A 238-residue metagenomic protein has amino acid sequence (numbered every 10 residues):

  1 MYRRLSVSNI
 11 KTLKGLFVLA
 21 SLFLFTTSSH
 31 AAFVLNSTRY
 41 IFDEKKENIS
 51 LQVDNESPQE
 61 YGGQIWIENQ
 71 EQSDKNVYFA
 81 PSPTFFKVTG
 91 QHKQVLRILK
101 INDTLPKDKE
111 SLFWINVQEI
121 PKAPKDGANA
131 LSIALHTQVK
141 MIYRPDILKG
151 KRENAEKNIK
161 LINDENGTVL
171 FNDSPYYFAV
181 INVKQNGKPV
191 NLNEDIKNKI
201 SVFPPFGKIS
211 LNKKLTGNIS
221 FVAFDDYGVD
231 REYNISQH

Functional and structural regions predicted by a protein language model:
Y2-F17: Bacterial N-terminal signal peptides that target proteins for export
T26-S28: N-terminal signal peptide c-region/cleavage motif recognized by signal peptidases
A31-Q52, E153-K160: Beta-sheet-dominated interaction scaffolds and their linkers
V34, Q52-L99: Surface-exposed binding patches on compact interaction domains or structured appendages
V53-S57, T168-Y176: Asparagine-centered strand-capping/turn motif at beta-strand->loop junctions
E60-I67, G127, F178-K184: Short, hydrophobic/aromatic beta-strand segments
N76-L105, P189-N218: Intrinsically disordered, low-complexity Pro/Gly/Ser/Thr-rich segments with frequent PxxP/GP/PP motifs and embedded
D103-L148, G217-H238: Terminal connector regions
